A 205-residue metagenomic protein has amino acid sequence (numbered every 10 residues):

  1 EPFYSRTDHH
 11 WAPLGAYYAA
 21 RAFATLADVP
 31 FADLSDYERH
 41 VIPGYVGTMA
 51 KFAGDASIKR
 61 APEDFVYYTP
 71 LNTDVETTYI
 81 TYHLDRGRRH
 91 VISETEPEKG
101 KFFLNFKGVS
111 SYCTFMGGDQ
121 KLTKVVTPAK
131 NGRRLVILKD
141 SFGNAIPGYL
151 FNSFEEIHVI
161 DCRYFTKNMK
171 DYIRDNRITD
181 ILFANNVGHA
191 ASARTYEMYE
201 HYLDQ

Functional and structural regions predicted by a protein language model:
E1-Q205: Extracellular glycan-modifying ectodomains
